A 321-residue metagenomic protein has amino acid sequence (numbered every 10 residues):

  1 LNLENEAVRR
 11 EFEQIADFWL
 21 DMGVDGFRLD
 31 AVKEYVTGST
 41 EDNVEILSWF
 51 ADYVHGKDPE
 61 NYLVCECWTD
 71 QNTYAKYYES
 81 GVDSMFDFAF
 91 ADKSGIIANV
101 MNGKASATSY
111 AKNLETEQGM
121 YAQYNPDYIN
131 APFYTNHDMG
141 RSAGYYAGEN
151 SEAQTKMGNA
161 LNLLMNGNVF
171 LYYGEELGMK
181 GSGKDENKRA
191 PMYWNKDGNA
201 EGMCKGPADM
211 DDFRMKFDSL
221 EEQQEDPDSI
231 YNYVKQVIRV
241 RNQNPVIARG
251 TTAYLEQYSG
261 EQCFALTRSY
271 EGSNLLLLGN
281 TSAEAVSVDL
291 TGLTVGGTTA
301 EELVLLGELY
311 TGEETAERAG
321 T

Functional and structural regions predicted by a protein language model:
L1-M22, V32: Active-site-adjacent "subsite" loops/lids of carbohydrate-active enzymes
N2, V32-T37, G140-Y145, F217-Q224: Glycine- and acidic
V8, F12, I46, F50 (+2 more regions): Stable alpha-helical elements in mature extracytoplasmic
F12, W19, L29-D30, H137 (+2 more regions): Conserved structural-core and active-site-/substrate-pathway-adjacent residues in large, well-folded domains of enzymes
I15, R28-P126, N130, S151-E152 (+4 more regions): Active-site-proximal helices and loops of the catalytic beta/alpha 8
D25: Short acidic/polar active-site loop segments enriched in Thr and Asp
K57, F133-N136, Y145-S287, V295: Loop/helix patches that line or flank the sugar-binding groove of alpha-linked glycan CAZymes
S282-T321: C-terminal beta-sandwich/jelly-roll accessory domains of carbohydrate-active enzymes
